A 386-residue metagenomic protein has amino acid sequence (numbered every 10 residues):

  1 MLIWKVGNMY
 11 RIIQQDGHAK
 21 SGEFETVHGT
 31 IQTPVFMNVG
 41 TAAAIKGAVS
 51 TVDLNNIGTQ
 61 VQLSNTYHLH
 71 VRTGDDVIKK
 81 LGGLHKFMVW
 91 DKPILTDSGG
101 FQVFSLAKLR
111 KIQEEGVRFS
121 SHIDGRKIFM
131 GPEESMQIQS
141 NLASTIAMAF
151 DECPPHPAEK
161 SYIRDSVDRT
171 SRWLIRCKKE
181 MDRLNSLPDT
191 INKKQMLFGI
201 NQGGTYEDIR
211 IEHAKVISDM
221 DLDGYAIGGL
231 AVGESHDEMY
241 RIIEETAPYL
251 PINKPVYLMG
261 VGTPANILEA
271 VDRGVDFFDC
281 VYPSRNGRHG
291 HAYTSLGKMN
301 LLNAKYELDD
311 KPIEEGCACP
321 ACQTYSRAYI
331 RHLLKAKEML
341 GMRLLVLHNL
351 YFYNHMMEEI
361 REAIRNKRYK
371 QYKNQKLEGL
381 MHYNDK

Functional and structural regions predicted by a protein language model:
W4-E23, I31-G40, G47-A48, D151-P157 (+1 more regions): C-terminal extensions of enzymes
W4-T190, A304-E307: Non-catalytic, usually N-terminal nucleic-acid engagement modules in DNA/RNA processing proteins
G29, Q62, D97, Q139 (+5 more regions): Conserved, mostly hydrophobic/aromatic
G29, T170-C177, I217, T246 (+3 more regions): Hydrophobic alpha-helical packing residues
E134, I138, D165, R169-R176 (+5 more regions): A non-catalytic, amphipathic alpha-helix used as a structural packing/dimerization or gating element in enzyme scaffolds
H156-E159, R164, G224-L230, M339-M342: Glycine- and acidic
S171, E180, L184, N192 (+1 more regions): Glycine-rich phosphate/ribose-binding loops and adjacent secondary-structure elements that form binding surfaces
E180-T190, K254, I360-Y372: Surface-exposed helix-capping loop/turn segments at secondary-structure junctions
